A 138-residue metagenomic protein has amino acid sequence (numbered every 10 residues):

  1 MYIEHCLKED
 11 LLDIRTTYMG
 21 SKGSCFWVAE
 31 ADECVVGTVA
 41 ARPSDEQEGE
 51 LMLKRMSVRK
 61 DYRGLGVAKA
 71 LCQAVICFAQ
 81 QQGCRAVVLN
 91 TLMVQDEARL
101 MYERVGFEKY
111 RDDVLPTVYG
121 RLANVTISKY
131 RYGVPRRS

Functional and structural regions predicted by a protein language model:
M1-K54, C72, L115, G133-R136: Acetyl-CoA-dependent GNAT
M19, Q80-Q81: Residue-level signal for alpha-helix termini/capping positions
E33, G37, G66-A68, G106: Conserved phosphate-binding and hydrolysis motifs of nucleotide-dependent enzymes
E48, G66, E97: Residues that form or flank phosphate/diphosphate-binding pockets in enzymes that use nucleotide phosphates
M56-V58, T91: Hydrophobic adenine-recognition pocket in adenosine-nucleotide-binding enzymes
V58-K60, G64-A79, A86, L100-R104: Conserved acetyl-CoA-binding loop-helix of GNAT-fold acetyltransferases
R85-V87, L92-S138: C-terminal "cap" of GNAT-fold acetyltransferases
